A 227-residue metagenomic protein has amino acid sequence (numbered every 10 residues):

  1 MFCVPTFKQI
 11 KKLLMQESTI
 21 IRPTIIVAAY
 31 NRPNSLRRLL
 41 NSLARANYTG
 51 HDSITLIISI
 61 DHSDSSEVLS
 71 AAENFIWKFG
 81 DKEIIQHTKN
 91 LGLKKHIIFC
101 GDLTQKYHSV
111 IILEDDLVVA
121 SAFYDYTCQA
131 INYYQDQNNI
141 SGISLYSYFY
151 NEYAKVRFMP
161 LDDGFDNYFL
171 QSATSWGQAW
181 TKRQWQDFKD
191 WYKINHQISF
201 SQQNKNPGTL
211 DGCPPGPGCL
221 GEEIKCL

Functional and structural regions predicted by a protein language model:
T6-I112, L117-L227: An acidic/histidine-cluster motif and surrounding catalytic segment that typifies divalent-metal-assisted enzyme active
